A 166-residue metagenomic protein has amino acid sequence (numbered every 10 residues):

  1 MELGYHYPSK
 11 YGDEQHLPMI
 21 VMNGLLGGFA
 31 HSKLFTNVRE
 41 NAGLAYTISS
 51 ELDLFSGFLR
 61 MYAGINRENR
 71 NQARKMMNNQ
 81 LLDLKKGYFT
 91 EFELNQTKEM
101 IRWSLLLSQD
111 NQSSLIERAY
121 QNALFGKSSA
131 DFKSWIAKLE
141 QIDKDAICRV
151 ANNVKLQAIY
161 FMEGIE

Functional and structural regions predicted by a protein language model:
M1-E2, E14-P18, L54-L59, K75-N78 (+1 more regions): Short acidic (Asp/Glu) and glycine-rich catalytic loops that position anionic groups and cofactors
M1-K33, A42: His/Glu-based metal-binding/catalytic segments typifying zinc-dependent metallopeptidases
L3, I20-M22, V38, M61 (+3 more regions): Buried hydrophobic packing residues in well-ordered domains
Y5-Y7, A63-R67, E163-G164: Short beta-strand-to-loop capping motifs
Y11-G12, G24, G28, A63 (+6 more regions): Hydrophobic alpha-helical scaffolding
N41-I48, D143-A146: Short amphipathic beta-strand starts and helix->beta connectors
S49-S108: M16/insulysin-pitrilysin zinc metalloprotease superfamily fold
T97-E166: C-terminal regions of mature proteins
